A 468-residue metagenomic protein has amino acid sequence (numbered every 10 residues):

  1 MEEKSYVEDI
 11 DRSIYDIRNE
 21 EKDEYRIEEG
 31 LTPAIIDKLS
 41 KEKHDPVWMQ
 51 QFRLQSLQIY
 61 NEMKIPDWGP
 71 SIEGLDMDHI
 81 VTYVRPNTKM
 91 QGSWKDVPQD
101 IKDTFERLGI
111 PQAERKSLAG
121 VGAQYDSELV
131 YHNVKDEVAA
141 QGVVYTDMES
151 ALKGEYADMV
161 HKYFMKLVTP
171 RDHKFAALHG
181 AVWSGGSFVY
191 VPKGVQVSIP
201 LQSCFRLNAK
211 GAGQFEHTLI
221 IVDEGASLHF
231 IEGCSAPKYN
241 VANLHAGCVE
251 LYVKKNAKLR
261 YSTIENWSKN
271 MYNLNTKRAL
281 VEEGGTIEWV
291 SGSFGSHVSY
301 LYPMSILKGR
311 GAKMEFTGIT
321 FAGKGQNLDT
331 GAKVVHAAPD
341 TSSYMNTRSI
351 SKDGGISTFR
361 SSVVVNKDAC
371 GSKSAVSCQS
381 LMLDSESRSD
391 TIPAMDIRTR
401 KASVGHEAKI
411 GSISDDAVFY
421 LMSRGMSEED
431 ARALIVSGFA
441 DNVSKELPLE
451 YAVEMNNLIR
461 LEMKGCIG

Functional and structural regions predicted by a protein language model:
E2-E20, E28-G30, Y451-I467: Intrinsically disordered, low-complexity terminal tails
E2-Y6, I10, Y25-D172, A176-A177 (+1 more regions): N-terminal amphipathic, basic helical "cap/leader" segment at the start of enzyme domains
D16-R18, P33-D37, D396-I397: Short acidic (Asp/Glu) and glycine-rich catalytic loops that position anionic groups and cofactors
Y131-N133, E137-M426, A440-G468: Conserved beta-strand/loop scaffold segments within soluble protein domains that form the structured core and edges
